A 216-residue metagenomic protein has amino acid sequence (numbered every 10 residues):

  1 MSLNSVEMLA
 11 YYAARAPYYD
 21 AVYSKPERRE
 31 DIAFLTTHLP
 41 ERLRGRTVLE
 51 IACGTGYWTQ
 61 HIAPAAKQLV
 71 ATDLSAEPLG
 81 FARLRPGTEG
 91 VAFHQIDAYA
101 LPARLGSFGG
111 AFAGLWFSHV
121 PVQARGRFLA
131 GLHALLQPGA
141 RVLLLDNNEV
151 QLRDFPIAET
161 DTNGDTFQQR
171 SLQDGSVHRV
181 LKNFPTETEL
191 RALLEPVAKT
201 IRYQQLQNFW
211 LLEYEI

Functional and structural regions predicted by a protein language model:
M1-L43: Conserved class I S-adenosyl-L-methionine
L39, I62, L132: Class I S-adenosylmethionine-dependent transferase superfamily signal
L49, T55-A100: Class I SAM-dependent methyltransferase SAM/SAH-binding core
F112: A conserved beta-strand element that flanks and buttresses the S-adenosyl-L-methionine
L115-H119: Short catalytic micro-motifs in class I SAM-dependent methyltransferases
G126-P138: A short glycine-rich, Lys/Arg-flanked "PGG" loop and its adjoining helix->strand segment in the class I
L145-P196: C-terminal alpha-helical "lid/dimerization" subdomain adjacent to the S-adenosyl-L-methionine
A198-I216: Core SAM-dependent methyltransferase catalytic element
